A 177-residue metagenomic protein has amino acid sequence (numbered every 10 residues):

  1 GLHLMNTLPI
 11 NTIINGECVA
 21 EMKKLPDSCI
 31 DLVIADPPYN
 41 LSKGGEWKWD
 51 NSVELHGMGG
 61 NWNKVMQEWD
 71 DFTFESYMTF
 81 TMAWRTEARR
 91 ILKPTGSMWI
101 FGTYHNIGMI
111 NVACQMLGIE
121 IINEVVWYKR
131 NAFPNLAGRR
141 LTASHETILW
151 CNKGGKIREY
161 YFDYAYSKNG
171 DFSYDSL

Functional and structural regions predicted by a protein language model:
G1-L177: Core catalytic lobe of class I
